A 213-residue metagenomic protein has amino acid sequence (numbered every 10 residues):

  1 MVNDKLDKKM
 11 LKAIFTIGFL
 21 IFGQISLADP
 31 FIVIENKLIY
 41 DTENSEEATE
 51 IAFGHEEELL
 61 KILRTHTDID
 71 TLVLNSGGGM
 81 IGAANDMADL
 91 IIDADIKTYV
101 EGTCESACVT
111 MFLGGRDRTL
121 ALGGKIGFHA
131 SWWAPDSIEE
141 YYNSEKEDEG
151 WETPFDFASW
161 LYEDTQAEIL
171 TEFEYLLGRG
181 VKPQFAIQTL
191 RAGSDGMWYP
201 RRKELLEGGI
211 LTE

Functional and structural regions predicted by a protein language model:
M1-M10: N-terminal secretory signal peptides that target proteins for export/translocation
A13-F22: Sec-dependent N-terminal signal peptides
F22-A28: Sec/Tat signal peptide C-region and signal peptidase I cleavage site
F31-W132: Cleft-lining beta-strand/loop regions that shape enzyme active-site pockets
S137-E213: Charged, glycine-interspersed solvent-exposed loop segments at helix/strand-loop junctions that cap or gate access
